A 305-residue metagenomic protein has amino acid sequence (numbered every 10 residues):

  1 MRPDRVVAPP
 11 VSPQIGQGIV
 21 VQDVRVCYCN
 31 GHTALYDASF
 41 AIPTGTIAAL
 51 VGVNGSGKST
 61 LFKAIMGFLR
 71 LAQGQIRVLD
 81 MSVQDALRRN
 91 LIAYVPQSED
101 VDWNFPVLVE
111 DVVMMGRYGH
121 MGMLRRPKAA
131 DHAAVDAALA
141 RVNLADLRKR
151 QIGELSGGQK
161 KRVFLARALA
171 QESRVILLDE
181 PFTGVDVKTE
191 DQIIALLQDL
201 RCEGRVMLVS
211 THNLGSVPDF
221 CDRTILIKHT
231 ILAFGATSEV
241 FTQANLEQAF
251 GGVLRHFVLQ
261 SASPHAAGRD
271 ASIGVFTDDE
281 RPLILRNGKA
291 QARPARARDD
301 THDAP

Functional and structural regions predicted by a protein language model:
R2-D4, A8-V21, R25-D37, T44: A short, flexible loop at the N-terminus of ABC-type nucleotide-binding domains that lies
M66: Helix-to-loop junction immediately C-terminal to a conserved catalytic motif
G74-D85, I92: Conserved ABC transporter NBD signature motif
M114, A129-L147: Conserved ABC ATPase "signature" region
Q151-L155, Q159: Conserved ABC ATPase signature
I176-E180: Catalytic Walker B motif of ABC-type/P-loop ATPase nucleotide-binding domains
Q243-A244, Q248-P305: ABC ATPase nucleotide-binding domains
